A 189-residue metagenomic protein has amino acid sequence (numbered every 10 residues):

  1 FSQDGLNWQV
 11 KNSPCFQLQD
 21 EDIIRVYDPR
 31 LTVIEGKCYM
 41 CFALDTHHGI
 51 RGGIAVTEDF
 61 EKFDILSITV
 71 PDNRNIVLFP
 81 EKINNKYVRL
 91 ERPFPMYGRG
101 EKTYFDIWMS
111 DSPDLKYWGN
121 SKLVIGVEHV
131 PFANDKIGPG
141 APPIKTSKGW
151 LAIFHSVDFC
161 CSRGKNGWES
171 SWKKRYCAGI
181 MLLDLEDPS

Functional and structural regions predicted by a protein language model:
F1-I24, V33-D135, I144-S189: Beta-rich carbohydrate-recognition and catalytic domains
